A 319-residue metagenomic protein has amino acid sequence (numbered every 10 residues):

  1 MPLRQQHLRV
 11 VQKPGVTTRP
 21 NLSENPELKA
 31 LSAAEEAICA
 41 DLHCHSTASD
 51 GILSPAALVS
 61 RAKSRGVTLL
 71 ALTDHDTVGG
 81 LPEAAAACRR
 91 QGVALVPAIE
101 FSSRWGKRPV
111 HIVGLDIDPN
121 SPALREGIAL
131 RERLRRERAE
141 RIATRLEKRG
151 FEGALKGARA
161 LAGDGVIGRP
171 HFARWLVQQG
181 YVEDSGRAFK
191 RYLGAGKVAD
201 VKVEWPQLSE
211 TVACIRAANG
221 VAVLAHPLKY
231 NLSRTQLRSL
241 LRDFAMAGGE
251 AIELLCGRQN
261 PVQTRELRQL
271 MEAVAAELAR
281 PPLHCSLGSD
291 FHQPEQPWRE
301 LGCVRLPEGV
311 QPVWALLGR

Functional and structural regions predicted by a protein language model:
P2-R108, Y192-A195, P206-Q207, V212-A213 (+3 more regions): An N-terminally biased module of ancient metal coordination in phosphate/nucleic-acid-related enzymes
A48, A129, A162: Short, flexible active-site loop motifs that bind/organize anionic cofactors or intermediates
G51-I52, R136-E137, R141-T144, R149-T235: Divalent metal-binding pocket/active-site signature
D74, E132, V201: Flexible, glycine- and charge-enriched loops at secondary-structure boundaries
R104-L130, L134-R136, R174-K197, P297 (+1 more regions): Active-site gating loops and adjacent loop-to-helix segments of metal-dependent hydrolytic enzymes
V113-G150, G248-R265: Active-site gating/metal-coordination segments in enzymes
